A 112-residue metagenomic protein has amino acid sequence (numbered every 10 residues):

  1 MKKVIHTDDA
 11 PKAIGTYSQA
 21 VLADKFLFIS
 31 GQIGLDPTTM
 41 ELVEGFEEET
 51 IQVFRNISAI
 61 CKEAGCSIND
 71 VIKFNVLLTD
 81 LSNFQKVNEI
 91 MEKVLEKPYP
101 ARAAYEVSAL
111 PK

Functional and structural regions predicted by a protein language model:
M1-K112: Short, polar/acidic, helix-capping and beta-turn segments at strand->helix junctions that line the mouths
